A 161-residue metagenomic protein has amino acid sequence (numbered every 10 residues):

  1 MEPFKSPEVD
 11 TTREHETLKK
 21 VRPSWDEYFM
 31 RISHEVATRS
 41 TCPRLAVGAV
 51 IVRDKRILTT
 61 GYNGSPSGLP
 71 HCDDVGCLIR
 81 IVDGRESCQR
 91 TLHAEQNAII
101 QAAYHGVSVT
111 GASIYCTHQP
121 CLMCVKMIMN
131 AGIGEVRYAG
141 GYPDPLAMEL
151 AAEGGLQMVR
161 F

Functional and structural regions predicted by a protein language model:
M1-F161: Zinc-dependent deaminase catalytic domain
